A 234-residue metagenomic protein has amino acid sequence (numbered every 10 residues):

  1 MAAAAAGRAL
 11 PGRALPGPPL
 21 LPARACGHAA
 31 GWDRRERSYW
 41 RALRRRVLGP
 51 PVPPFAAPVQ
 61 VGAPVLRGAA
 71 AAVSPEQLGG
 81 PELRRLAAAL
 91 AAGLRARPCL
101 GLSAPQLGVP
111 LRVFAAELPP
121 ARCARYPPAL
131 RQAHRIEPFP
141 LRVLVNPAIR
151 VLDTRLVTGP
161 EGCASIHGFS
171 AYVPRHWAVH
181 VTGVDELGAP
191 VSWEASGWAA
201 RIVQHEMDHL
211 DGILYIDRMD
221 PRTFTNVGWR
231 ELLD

Functional and structural regions predicted by a protein language model:
A2-Q204, H209-D234: Active-site rim/adjacent substrate-binding subdomains
